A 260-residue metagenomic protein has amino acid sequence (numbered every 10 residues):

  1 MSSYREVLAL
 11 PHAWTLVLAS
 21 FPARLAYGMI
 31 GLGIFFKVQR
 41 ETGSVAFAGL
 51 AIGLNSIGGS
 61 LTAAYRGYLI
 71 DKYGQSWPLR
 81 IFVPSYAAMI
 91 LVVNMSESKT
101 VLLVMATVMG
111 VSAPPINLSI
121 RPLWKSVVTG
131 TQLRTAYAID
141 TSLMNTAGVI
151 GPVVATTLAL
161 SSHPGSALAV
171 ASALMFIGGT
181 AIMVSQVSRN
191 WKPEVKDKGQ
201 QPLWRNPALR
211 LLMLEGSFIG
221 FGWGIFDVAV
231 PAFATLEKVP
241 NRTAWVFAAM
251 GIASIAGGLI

Functional and structural regions predicted by a protein language model:
M1, M183-R205: Flexible cytoplasmic inter-helical loops of multi-pass small-molecule transporters
S2-G58, L203-A248: Helix-loop boundary and gating motifs at the non-cytosolic
F21, T100-P115, S217-F218: Hydrophobic core of transmembrane alpha-helices in multi-pass small-molecule transporters, especially MFS/SLC-type
L61-Q75, A159, A256-I260: Helix-to-loop junctions at the C-terminal end of transmembrane segments in multipass secondary transporters
P84-S98: C-terminal ends and interior cores of transmembrane alpha-helices in multi-pass membrane transporters/permeases
T107-T146: Cytoplasmic helix-loop-helix junction between adjacent transmembrane helices in 12-TM secondary transporters
I116, A173-K192: C-terminal membrane-cytosol helix-exit motif in multi-pass small-molecule transporters
I150-A169: Transmembrane alpha-helix termini and helix-breaking/packing motifs in multi-pass membrane transporters
